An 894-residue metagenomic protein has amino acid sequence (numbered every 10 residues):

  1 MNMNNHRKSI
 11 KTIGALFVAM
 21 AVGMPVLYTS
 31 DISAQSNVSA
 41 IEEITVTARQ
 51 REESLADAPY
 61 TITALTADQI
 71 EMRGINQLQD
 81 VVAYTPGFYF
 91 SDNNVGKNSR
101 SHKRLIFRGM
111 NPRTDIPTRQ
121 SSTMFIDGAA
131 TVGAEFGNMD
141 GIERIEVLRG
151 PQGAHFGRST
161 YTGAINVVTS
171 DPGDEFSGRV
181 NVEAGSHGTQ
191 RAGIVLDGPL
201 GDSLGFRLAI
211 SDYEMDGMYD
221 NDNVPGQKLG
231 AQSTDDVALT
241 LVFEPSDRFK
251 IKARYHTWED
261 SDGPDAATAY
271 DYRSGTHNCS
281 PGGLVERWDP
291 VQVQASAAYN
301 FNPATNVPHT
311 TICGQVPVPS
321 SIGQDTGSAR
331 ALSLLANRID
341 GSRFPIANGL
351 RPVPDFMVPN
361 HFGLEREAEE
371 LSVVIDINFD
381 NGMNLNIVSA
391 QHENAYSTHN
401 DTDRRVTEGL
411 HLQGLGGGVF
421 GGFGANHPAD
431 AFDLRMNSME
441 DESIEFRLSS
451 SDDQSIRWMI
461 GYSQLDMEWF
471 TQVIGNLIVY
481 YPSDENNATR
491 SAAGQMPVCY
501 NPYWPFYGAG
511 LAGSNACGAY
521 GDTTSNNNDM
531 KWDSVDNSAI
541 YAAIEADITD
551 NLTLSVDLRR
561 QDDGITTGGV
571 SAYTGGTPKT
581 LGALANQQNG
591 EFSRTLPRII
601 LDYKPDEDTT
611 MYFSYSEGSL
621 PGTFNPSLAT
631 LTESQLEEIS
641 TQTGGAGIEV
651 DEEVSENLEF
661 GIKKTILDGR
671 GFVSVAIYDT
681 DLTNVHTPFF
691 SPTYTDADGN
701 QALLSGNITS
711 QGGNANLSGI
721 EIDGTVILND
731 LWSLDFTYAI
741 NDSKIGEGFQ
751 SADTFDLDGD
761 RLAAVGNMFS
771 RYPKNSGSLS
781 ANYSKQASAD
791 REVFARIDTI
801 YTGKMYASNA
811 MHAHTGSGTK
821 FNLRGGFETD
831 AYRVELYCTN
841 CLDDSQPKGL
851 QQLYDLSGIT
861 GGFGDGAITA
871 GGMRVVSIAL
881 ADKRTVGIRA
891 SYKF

Functional and structural regions predicted by a protein language model:
S39-E175, F660: Acidic, small-polar-rich N-terminal luminal/periplasmic segments of exported/outer-membrane proteins
Q120, D140-E143, R149, A154-V237 (+5 more regions): Outer-membrane beta-barrel translocator/receptor signature
D174-E175, E183, D197-Q294, F356-V358 (+3 more regions): Periplasmic-side early beta-strands and strand-to-turn transitions of outer-membrane beta-barrels
V242-S246, L448-S451, R457-M467, A493 (+3 more regions): Structural signature of Gram-negative outer-membrane beta-barrels, strongest in the C-terminal barrel of TonB-dependent
E367-A395, A431-V570, K604, S674: Face-selective signature of the C-terminal outer-membrane beta-barrel domain
V374-A390, A395-N400, K604-S616, I648-I708 (+3 more regions): Membrane-embedded beta-barrel scaffold of Gram-negative outer-membrane proteins
G475, P482, S619, D681 (+2 more regions): C-terminal beta-signal and adjacent terminal beta-strands/loops of Gram-negative outer-membrane beta-barrel proteins
D550-N551, S674-D681, N700-S808, R889-K893: Gram-negative outer-membrane beta-barrel transporters
